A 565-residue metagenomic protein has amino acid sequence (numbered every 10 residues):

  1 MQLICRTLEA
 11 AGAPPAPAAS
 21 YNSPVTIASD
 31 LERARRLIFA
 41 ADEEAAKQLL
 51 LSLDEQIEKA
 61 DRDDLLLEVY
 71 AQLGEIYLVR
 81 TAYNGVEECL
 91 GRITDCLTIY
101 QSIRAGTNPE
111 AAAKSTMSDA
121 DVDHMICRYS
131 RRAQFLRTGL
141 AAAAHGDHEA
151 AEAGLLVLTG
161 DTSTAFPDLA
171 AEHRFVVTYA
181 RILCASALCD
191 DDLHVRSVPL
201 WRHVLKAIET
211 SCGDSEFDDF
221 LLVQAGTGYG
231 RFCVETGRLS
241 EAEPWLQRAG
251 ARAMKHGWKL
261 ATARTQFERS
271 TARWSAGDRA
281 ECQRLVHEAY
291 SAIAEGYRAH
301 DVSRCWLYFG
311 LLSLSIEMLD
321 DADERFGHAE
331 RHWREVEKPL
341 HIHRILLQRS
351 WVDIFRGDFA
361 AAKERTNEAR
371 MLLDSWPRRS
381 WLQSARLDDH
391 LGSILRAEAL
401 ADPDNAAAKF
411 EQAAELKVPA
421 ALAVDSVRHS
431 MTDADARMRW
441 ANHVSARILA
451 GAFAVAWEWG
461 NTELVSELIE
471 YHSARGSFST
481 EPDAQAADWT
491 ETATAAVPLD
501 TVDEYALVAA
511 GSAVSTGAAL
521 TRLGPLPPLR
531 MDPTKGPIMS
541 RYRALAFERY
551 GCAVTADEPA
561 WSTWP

Functional and structural regions predicted by a protein language model:
N22-S23, A41-D42, D61-R62, A120 (+8 more regions): Short coil/turn linker motifs that delimit alpha-helical repeat modules in TPR/alpha-solenoid proteins
A28, L66-Y70, Y129-A133, E172 (+8 more regions): Residue register of alpha-helical TPR repeats
R33, L66, L73, T138 (+12 more regions): Structural register within alpha-helical repeat arrays
L51-E58, G91-R104, L156-D168, R202-D214 (+6 more regions): Amphipathic alpha-helical segments of tetratricopeptide repeats
A294, H300, L311-P565: Alpha-helical solenoid repeat scaffolds used for protein-protein interaction
